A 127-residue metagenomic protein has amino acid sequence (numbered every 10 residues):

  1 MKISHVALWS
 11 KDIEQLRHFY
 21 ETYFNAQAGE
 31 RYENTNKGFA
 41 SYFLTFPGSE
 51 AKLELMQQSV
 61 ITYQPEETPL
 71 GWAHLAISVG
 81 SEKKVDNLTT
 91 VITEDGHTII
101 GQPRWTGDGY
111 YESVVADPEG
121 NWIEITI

Functional and structural regions predicted by a protein language model:
M1-K2, I127: Absolute protein N-terminus
K2-K11, T45, Q64-V91, Y111-A116: Vicinal oxygen chelate
W9-E50: Core segments of cupin and vicinal oxygen chelate
L16, Y20, V85, I92: Hydrophobic pocket/interface hotspot
R31, T89-I127: Vicinal oxygen chelate
N36, P47, E67-P69, W105: A generic structural micro-feature
Q58-I61: Short glycine-enriched loops at secondary-structure junctions
